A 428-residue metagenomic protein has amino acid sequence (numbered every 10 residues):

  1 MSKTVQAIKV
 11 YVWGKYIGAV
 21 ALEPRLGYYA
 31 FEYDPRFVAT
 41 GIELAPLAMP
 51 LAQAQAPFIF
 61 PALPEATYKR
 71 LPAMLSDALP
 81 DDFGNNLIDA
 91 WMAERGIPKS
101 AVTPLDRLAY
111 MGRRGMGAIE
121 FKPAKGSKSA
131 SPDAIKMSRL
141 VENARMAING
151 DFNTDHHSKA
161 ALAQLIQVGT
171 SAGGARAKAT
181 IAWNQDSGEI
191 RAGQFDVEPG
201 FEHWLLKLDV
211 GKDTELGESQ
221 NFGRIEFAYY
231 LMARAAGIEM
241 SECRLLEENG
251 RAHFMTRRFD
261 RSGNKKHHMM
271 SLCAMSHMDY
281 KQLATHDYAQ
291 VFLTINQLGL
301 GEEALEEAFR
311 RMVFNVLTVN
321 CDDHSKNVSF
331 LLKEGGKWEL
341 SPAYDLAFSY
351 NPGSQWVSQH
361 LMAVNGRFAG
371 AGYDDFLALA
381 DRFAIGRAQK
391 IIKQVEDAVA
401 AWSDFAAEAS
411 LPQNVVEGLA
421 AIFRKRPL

Functional and structural regions predicted by a protein language model:
M1-S325, S329-L428: Phosphate/dinucleotide-binding and metal-coordinating scaffold of catalytic cores in nucleotide-dependent enzymes
